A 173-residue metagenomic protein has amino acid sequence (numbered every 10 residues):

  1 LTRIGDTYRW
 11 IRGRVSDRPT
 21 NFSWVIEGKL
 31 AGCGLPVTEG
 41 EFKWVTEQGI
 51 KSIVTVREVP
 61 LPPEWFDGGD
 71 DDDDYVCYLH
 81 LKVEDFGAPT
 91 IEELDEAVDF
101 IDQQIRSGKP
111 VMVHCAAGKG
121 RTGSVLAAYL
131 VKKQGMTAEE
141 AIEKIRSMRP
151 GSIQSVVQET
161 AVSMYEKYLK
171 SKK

Functional and structural regions predicted by a protein language model:
L1-V111, V125-K173: Cys-dependent protein tyrosine phosphatase-like superfamily
C115: Short cysteine clusters
G118: Conserved G/P- and acidic residue-centered "switch" motifs that form tight phosphate/ATP-binding loops in soluble
T122: Ser/Thr-glycine-rich phosphate-binding loops at phosphate-binding pockets of nucleotides, nucleotide cofactors
